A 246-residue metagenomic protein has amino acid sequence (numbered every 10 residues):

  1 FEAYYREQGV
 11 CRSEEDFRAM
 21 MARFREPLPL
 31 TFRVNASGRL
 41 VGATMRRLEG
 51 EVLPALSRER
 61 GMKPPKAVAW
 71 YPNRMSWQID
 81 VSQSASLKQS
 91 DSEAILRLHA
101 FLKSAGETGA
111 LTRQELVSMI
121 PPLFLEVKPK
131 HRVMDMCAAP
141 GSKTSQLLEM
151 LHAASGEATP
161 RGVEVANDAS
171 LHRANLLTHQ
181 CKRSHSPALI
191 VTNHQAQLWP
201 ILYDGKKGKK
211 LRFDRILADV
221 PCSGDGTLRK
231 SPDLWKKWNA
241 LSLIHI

Functional and structural regions predicted by a protein language model:
F1-H245: S-adenosylmethionine
